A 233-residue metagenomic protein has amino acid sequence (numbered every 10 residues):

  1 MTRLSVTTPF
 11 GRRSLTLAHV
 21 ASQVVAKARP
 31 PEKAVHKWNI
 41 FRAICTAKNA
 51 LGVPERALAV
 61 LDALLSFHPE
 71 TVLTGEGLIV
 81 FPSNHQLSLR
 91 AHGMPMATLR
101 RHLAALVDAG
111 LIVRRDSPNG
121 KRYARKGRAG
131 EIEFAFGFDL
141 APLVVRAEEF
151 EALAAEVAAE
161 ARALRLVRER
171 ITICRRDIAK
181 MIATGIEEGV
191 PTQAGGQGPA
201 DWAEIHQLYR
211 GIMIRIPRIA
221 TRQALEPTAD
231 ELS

Functional and structural regions predicted by a protein language model:
M1-V80, A183-A203: Short recognition helix of helix-turn-helix/winged-helix DNA-binding domains
E55, N84, A109, E133-G137: Extracellular structured ligand-interaction cores
E55-L58, A97, Q223: Short, solvent-exposed positions on alpha-helices
S66, P118-G120, P142-R146: Short loop/turn segments at secondary-structure transitions that flank enzyme active sites
E70-K126: Winged helix-turn-helix DNA-binding recognition segment
A129-L166: Short, amphipathic alpha-helical interaction segments positioned at domain boundaries
E156-V157, R162-P191: Intrinsically disordered, low-complexity acidic/Q/S/K-rich activation/interaction tracts characteristic
A179-S233: Electrostatic interaction modules used in gene-expression and signaling proteins
